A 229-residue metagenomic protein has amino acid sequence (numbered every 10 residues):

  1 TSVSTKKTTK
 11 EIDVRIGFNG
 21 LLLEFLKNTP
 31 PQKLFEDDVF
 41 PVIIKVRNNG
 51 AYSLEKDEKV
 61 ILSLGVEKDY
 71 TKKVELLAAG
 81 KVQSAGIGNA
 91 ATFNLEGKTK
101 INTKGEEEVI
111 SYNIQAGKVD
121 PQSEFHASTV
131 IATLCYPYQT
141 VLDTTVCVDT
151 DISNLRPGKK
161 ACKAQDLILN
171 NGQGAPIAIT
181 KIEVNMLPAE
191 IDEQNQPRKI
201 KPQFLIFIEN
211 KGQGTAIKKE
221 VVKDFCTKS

Functional and structural regions predicted by a protein language model:
T1-S229: Non-catalytic macromolecular-recognition regions in eukaryotic signaling proteins
